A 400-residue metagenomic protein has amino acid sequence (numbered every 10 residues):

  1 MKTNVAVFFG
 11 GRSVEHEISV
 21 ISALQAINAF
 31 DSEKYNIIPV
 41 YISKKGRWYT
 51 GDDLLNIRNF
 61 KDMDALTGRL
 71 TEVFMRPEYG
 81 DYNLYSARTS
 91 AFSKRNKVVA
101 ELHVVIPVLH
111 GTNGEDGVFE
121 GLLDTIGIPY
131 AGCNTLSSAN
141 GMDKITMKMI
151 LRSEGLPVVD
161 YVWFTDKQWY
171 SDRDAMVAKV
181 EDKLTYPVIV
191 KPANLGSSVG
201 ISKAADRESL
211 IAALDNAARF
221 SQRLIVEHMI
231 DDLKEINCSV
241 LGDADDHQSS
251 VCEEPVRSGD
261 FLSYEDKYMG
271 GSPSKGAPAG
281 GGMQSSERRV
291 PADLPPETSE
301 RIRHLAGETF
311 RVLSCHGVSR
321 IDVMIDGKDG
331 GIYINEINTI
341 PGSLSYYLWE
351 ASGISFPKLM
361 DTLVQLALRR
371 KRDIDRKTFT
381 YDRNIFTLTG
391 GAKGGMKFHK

Functional and structural regions predicted by a protein language model:
M1-L136, N140-M142, T146, S153 (+2 more regions): ATP-binding N-terminal substructure of ATP-dependent carboxylate-amine bond-forming enzymes
T3, F8-R12, E287, D293-K400: ATP-dependent carboxylate activation and anion-phosphoryl transfer catalytic cores that bind Mg-ATP to form
S19, V158-W163, P187-A212, E235-N237: Glycine-rich phosphate-binding loop of ATP-grasp-fold ATP-dependent ligases
I37, P129-Y130, V158, V188 (+1 more regions): Hydrophobic beta-strand scaffold residues
I38, L224-H228, I236-N237, S314-G327: A short glycine-rich, hydrophobically flanked beta-strand micro-motif that places a catalytic Asp/Glu for divalent metal
H110-G111, S198, P255-S258, N338-E350: Glycine-rich phosphate/pyrophosphate-binding beta-alpha loops
L151-R152, V180-I201, Q222-L233: ATP-grasp fold ATP-binding core
S202-G281, S285, D293-E297, R301-H304 (+1 more regions): Phosphate-binding site of ATP-dependent enzymes
